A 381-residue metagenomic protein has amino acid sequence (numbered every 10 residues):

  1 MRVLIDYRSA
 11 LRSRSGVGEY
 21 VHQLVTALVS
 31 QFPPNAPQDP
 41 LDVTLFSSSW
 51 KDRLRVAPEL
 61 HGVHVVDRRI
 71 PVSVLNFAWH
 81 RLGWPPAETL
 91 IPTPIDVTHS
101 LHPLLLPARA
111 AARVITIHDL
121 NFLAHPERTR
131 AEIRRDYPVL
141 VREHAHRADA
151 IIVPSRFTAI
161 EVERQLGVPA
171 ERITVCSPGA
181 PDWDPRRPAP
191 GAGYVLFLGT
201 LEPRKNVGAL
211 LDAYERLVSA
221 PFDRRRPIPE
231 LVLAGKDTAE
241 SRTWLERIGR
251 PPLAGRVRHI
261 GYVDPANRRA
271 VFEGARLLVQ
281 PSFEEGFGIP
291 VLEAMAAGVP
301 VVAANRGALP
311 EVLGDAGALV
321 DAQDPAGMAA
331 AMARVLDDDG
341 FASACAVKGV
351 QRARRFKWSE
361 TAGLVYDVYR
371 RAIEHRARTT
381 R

Functional and structural regions predicted by a protein language model:
M1-R381: Carbohydrate transferase catalytic cores enriched for Leloir-type hexosyltransferases
